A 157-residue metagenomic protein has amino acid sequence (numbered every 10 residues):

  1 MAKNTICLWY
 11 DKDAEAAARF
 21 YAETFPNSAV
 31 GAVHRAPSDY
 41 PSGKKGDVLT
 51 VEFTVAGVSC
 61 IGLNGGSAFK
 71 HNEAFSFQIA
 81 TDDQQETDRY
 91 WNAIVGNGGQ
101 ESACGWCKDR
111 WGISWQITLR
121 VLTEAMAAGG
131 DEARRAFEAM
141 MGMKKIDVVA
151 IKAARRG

Functional and structural regions predicted by a protein language model:
M1-A2, F69-H71: Short, flexible turn/loop "capping" segments at secondary-structure junctions
T5-C7, T50, S76-Q78: Short aromatic/hydrophobic contact patches that present stacked aromatics for nucleic-acid/ligand binding
L8-G57: Core segments of cupin and vicinal oxygen chelate
Y10, A14, T24, V55-S59 (+5 more regions): Vicinal oxygen chelate
A16, R89, E132-R135: Extracytoplasmic/secreted proteins, especially bacterial periplasmic and envelope-associated proteins
L63-G65: Active-site-proximal beta-strand/loop segments in catalytic clefts of secreted hydrolases
D131-G157: C-terminal cap/linker of serine protease catalytic domains
